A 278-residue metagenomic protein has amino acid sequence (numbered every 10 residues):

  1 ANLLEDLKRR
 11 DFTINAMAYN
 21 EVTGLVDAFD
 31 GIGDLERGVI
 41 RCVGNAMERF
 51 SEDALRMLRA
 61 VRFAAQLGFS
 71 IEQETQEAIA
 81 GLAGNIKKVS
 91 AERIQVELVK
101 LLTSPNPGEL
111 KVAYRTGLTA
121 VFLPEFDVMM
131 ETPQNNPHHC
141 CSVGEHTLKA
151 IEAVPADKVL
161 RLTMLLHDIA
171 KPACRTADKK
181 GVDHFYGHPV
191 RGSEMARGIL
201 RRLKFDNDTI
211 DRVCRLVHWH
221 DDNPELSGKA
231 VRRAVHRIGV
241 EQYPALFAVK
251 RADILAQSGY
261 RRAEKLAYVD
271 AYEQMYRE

Functional and structural regions predicted by a protein language model:
A1-E278: Catalytic cores of the polymerase beta-like nucleotidyltransferase superfamily and closely associated nucleotide
